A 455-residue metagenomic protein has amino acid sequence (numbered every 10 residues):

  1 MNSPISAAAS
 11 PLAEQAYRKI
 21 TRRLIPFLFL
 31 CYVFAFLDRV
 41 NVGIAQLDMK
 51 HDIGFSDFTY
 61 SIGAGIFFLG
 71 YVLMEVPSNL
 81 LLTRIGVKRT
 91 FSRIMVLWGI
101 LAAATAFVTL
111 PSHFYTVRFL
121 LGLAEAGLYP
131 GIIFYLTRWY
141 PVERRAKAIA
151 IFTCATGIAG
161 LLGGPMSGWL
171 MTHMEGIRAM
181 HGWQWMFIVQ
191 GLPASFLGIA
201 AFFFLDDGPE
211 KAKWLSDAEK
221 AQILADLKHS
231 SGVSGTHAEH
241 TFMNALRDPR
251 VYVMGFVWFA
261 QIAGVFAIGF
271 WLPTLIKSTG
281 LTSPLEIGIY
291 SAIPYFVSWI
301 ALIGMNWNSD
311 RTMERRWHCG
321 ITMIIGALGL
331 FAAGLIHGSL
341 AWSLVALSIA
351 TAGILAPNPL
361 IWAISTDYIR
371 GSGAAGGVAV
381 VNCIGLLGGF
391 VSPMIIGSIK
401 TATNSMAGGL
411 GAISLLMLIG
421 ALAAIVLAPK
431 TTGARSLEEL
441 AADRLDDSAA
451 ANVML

Functional and structural regions predicted by a protein language model:
V42-G43, M243-I303, N358, W362 (+1 more regions): Extracytoplasmic gate region of multi-pass secondary transporters
G43-L73: Extracellular/periplasmic helix-loop-helix junction of adjacent transmembrane segments in MFS-like secondary
M49-K50, L81-L82, M166-E175, I276-K277 (+2 more regions): Interfacial helix-cap and linker-helix signal at transmembrane-aqueous boundaries of multi-pass secondary transporters
G54, G86, F107-H113, A124 (+4 more regions): Helix-breaking motifs and short loop linkers at transmembrane-helix boundaries and internal kinks in secondary membrane
L73-S112: Conserved MFS/SLC helix-loop-helix module at the cytosolic interface between two early adjacent transmembrane helices
M74-V87, A301-E314, K400: Helix-to-loop junctions at the C-terminal end of transmembrane segments in multipass secondary transporters
K147-M171, P193-A194, N382-S392: Glycine-rich segments within core transmembrane alpha-helices of 12-TM secondary carriers
R315-I364: C-terminal transmembrane helical hairpin of 12-TM major facilitator-type secondary transporters
